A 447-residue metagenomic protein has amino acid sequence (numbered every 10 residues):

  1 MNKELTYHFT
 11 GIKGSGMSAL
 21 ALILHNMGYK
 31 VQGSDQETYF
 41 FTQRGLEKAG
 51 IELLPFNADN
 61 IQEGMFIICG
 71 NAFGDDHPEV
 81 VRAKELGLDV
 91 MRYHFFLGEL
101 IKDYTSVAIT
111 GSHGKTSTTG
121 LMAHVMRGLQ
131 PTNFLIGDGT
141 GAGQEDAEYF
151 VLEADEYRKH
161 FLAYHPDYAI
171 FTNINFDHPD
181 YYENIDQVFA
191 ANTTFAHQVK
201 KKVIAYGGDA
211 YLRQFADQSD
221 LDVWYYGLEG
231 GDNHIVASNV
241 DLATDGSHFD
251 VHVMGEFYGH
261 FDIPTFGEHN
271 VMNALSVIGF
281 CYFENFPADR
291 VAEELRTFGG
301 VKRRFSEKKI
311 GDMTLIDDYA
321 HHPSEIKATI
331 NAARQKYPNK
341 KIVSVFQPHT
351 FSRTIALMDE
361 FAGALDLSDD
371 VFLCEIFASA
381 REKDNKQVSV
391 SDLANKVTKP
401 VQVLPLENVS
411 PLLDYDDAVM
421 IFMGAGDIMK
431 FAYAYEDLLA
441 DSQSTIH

Functional and structural regions predicted by a protein language model:
M1-R92, F96, A210, S238-N239 (+3 more regions): N-terminal leader/targeting and accessory segments in enzymes
K3-E4, I23-Y29, D75-D222, L275-I278 (+2 more regions): Phosphate-binding loop of NTP-binding sites
K3-T6, G16, L20-M27, M254-D370: Nucleotide phosphate-binding/pyrophosphate-handling subdomain across enzymes that bind or process nucleotide phosphates
Y29-Q36, K202-G208, V343-Q347, S368-A378: Short internal beta-strands
D35, P55, M91-F95, L135 (+3 more regions): Beta-strand->loop->alpha-helix junctions that form or flank phosphate-binding loops in nucleotide-handling enzymes
E52-E63, G139-A142, L404-L412: Short acidic low-complexity segments
A362-A418: C-terminal helical cap/extension that packs against the catalytic core of soluble nucleotide-cofactor enzymes
